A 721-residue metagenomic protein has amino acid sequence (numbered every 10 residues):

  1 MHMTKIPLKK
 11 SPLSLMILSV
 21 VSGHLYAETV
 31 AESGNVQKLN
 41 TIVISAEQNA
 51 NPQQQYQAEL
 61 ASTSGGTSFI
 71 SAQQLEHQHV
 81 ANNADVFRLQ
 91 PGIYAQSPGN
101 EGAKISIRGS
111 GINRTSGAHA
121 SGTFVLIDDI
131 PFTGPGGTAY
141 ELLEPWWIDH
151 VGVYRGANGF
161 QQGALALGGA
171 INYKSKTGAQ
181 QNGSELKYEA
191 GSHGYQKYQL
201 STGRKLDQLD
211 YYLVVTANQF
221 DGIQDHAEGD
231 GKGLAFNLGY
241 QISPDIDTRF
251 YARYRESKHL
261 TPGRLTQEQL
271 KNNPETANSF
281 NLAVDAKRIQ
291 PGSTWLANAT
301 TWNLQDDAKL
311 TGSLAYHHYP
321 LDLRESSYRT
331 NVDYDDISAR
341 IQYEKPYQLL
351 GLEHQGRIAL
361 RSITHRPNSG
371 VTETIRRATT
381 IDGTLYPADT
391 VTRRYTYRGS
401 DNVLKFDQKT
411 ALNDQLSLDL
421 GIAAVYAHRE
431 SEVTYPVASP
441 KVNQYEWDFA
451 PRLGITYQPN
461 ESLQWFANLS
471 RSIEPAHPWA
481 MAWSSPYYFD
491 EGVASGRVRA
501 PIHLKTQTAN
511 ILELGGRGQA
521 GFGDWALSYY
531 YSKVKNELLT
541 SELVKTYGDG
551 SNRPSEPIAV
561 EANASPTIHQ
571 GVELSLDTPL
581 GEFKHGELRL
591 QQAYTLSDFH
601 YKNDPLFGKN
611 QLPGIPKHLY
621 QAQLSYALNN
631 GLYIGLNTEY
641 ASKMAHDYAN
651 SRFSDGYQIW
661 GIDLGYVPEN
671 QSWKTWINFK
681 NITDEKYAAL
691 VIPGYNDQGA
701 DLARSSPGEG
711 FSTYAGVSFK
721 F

Functional and structural regions predicted by a protein language model:
N83, I105-S106, T123-I127, A139-E141 (+3 more regions): N-terminal periplasmic accessory domains that precede and gate Gram-negative outer-membrane beta-barrel machines
T115-S116, G122-T123, D128-R155: Short acidic/polar hinge/loop motifs at secondary-structure boundaries that mediate gating or recognition
G183-E185, A190-Q219, Q224-P262, R288-N303 (+4 more regions): Transmembrane beta-barrel wall of Gram-negative outer-membrane proteins
S243, L349-H365, Y395-V534, D598 (+2 more regions): Structural signature of Gram-negative outer-membrane beta-barrels, strongest in the C-terminal barrel of TonB-dependent
P244-R255, Q290-T434, Q458, A526 (+2 more regions): Face-selective signature of the C-terminal outer-membrane beta-barrel domain
N303, K309-A315, L321-D322, Q458 (+8 more regions): Membrane-embedded beta-barrel scaffold of Gram-negative outer-membrane proteins
A411-L418, A424-A427, S528-V534, K545 (+2 more regions): Gram-negative outer-membrane beta-barrel transporters
I473, K535, T540, K643-A645 (+1 more regions): C-terminal beta-signal and adjacent terminal beta-strands/loops of Gram-negative outer-membrane beta-barrel proteins
